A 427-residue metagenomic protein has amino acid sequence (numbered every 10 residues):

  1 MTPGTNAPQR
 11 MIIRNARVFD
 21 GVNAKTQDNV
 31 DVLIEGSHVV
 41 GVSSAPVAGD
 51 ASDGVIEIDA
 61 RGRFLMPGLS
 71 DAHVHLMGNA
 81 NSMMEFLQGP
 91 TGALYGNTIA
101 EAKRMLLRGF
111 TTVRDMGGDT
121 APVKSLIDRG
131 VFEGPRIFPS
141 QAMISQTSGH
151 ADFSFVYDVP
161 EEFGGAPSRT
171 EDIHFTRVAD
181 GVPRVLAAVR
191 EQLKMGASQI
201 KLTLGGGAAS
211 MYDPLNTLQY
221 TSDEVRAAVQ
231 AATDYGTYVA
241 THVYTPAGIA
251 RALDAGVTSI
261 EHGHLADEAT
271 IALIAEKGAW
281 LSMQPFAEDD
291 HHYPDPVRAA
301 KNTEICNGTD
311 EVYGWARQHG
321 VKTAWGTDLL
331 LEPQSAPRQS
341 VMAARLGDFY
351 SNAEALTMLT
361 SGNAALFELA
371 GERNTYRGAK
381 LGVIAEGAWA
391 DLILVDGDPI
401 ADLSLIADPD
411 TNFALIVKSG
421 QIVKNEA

Functional and structural regions predicted by a protein language model:
T2-M11, V18, V22-M66: Histidine-rich, glycine-flanked metal-binding segment
A16, R373-A427: C-terminal cap of metal-dependent C-N hydrolases
R63-R129, S148-S154, D223, A255: Metal-associated gating/positioning segment near the N- to mid-region
M77-L94, K103-L106, Q141, T147-H174 (+3 more regions): Active-site gating loops and adjacent loop-to-helix segments of metal-dependent hydrolytic enzymes
N97-V123, G134-M143, A197-S210, Y238 (+4 more regions): Divalent metal-dependent hydrolysis catalytic cores, especially in the metallo-beta-lactamase
D119, D128-R251: Histidine/acidic-residue-rich, glycine-tolerant segments that coordinate divalent metal ions
T203-E311, Q318, K322-A324, L329-L331 (+2 more regions): Active-site core of metal-dependent hydrolases
D234, N307-P399: His/Asp/Glu-enriched, well-ordered alpha-helical/loop segment that forms or immediately abuts the divalent-metal
